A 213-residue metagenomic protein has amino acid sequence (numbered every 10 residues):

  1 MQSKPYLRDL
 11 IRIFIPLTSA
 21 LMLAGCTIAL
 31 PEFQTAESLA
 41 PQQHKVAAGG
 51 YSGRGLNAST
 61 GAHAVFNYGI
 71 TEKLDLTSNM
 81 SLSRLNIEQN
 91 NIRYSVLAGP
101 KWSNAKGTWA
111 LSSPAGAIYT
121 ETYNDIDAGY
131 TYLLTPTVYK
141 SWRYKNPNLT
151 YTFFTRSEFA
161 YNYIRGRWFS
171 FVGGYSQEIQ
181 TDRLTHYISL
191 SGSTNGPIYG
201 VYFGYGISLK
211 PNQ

Functional and structural regions predicted by a protein language model:
M1-Q34, S38, N212-Q213: Cleavable N-terminal export/targeting peptides
C26-R84: Short glycine/proline- and aromatic-enriched beta-strand/turn motifs that initiate or cap beta-hairpins
H44-G50, T60-A64, M80, Y94-A98 (+3 more regions): Hydrophobic, lipid-facing positions within transmembrane beta-strands of outer-membrane proteins
S52-R54, S83-N86, F159-Y161, G192-T194: Short histidine/acidic/glycine/proline-rich micro-motifs that form metal- and phosphate-coordinating active-site loops
L56-A58, N90-I92, A128-Y130, R167: A generic structural micro-feature
T77-G107: Mid-chain, structured segments of secreted extracytoplasmic proteins
T108, S113-Q213: Outer-membrane beta-barrel transmembrane domain signature
